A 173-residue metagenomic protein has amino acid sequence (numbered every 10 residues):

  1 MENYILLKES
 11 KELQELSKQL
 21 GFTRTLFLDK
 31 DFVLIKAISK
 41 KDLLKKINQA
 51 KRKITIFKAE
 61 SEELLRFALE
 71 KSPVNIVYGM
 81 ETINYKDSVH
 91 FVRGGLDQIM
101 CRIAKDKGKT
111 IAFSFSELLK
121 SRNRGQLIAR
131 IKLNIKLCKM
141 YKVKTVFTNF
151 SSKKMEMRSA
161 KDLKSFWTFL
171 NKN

Functional and structural regions predicted by a protein language model:
M1-L26, F32-R52, R66-N173: Charged catalytic cores and adjacent phosphate/nucleic-acid-binding surfaces used for phosphate/nucleic-acid chemistry
K53-F57, E63-L64: Acidic/glycine-enriched connector segments
